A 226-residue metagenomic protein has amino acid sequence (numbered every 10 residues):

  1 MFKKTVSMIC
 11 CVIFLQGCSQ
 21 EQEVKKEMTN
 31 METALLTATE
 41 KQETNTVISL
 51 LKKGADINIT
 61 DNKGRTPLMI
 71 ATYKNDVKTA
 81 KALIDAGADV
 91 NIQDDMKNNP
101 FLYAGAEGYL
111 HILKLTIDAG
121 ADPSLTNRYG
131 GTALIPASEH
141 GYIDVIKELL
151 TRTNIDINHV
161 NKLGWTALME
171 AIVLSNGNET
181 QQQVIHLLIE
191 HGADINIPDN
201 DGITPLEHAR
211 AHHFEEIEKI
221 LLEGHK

Functional and structural regions predicted by a protein language model:
Q16-G17: C-terminal motif of bacterial Sec signal peptides marking the signal peptidase cleavage site
E23-I70: N-terminal segments that cap or nucleate solenoid repeat domains
T37-Q42, I70-D76, Y103-Y109, P136-Y142 (+2 more regions): Ankyrin repeat A-helix N-terminal signature
E43-L51, D76-I84, Y109-D118, Y142-T151 (+2 more regions): Ankyrin repeat structural motif
I195-K226: Leucine-rich solenoid repeat scaffolds
